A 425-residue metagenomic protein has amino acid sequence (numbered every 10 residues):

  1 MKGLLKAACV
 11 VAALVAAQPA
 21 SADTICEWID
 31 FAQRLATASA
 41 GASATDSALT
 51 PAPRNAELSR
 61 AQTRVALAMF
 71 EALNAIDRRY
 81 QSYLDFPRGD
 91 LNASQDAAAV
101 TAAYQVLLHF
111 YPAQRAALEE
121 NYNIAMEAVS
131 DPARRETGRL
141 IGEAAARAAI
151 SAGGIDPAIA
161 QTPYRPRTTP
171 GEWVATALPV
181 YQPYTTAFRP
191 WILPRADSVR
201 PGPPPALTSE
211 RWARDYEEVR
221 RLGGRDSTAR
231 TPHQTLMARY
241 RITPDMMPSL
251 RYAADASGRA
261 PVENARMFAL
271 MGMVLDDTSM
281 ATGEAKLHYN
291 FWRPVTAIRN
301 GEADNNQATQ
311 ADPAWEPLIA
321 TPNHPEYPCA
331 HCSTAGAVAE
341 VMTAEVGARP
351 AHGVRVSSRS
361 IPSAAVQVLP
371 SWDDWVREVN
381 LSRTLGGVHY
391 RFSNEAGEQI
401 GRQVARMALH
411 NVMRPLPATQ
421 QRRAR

Functional and structural regions predicted by a protein language model:
M1-A8: Bacterial N-terminal signal peptides that target proteins for export
A17-P19: N-terminal signal peptide c-region/cleavage motif recognized by signal peptidases
D23-R425: Acidic/polar surface patches and capping/hinge elements
